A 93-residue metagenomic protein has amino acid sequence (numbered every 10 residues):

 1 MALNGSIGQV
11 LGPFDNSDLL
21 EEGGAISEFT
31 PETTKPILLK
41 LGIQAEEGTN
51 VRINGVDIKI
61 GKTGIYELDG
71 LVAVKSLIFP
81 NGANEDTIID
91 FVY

Functional and structural regions predicted by a protein language model:
M1-I26, N81-Y93: C-terminal interaction-tip segments
N4-G8, G23, T34, I53 (+3 more regions): Low-complexity, intrinsically disordered short peptide segments enriched in small/polar/basic residues
L19-L41: A short, compositionally biased N-terminal segment around positions ~18-40 that is enriched in charged/polar residues
E28-E32, K59-K75, V92-Y93: Beta-sandwich interaction modules
I37-L41, G70-T87: Noncatalytic modules at the cell exterior or secretory-pathway interfaces, chiefly beta-strand-rich lectin/adhesion
G42-K59, I88-V92: Short, surface-exposed beta-strand/strand-loop-strand elements in extracellular ectodomains
